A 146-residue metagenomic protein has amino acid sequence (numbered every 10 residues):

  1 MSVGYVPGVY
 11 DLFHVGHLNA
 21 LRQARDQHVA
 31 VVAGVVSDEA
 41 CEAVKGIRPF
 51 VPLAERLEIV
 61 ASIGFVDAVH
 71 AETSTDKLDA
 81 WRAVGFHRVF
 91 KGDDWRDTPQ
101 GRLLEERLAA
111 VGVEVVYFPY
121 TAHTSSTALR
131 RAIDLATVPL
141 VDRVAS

Functional and structural regions predicted by a protein language model:
M1-S146: Nucleotidyltransferase catalytic core that binds NTPs
